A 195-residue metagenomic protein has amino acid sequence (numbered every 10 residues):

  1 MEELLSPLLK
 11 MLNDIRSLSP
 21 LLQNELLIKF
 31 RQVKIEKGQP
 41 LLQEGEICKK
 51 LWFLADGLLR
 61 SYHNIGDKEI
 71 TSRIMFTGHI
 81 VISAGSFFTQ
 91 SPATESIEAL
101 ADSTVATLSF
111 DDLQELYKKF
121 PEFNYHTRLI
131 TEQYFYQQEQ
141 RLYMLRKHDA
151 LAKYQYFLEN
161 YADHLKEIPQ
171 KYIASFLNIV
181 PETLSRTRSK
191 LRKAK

Functional and structural regions predicted by a protein language model:
M1-R31, S86: Cyclic nucleotide-binding regulatory module and flanking cytosolic helices
P7-K10, Y134-Y143: Short, Lys/Arg-enriched N-terminal segment that forms or immediately precedes the first helix of a structured domain
G38, K49-R60, T77-G78: Glycine- and acidic-residue-biased ligand/ion/polar-headgroup-sensing regions
L41-E46: Short phosphate-coordinating micro-motif centered on Lys-Gly-acidic
Y62, S83-A84, E115-L116, F157 (+1 more regions): Residues that scaffold the ATP/ADP-binding catalytic core of kinase and kinase-like folds
I70-L129: Cyclic-nucleotide recognition modules
H148-K195: Phosphate-/nucleic-acid-contacting segments
